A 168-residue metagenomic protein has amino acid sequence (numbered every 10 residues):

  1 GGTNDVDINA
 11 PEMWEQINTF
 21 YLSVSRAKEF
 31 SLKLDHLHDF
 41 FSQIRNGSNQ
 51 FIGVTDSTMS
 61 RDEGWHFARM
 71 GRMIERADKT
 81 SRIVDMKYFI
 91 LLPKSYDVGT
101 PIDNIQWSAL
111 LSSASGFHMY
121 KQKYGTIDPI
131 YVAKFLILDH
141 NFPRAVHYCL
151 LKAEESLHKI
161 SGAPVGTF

Functional and structural regions predicted by a protein language model:
G1-F168: Alpha-helical transmembrane segments and their helix-helix packing motifs
